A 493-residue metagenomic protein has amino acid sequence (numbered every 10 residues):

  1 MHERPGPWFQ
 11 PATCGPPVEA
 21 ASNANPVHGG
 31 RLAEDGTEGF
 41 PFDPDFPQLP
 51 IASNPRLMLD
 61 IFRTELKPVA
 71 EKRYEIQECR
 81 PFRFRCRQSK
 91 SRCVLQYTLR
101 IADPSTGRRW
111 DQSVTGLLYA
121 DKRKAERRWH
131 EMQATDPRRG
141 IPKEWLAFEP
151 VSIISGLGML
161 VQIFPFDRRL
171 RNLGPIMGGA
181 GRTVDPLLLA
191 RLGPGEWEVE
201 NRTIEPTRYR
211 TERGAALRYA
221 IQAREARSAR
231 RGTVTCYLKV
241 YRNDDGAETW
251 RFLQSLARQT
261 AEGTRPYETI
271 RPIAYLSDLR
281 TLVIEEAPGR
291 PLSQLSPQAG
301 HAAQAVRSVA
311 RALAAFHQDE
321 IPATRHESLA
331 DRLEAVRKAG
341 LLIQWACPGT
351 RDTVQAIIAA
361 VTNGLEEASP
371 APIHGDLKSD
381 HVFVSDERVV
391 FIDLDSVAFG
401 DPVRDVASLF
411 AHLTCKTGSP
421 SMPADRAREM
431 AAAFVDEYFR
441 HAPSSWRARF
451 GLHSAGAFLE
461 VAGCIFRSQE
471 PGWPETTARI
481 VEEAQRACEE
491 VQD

Functional and structural regions predicted by a protein language model:
H2-A261, P266-Y275, L279-R280, I284-E285 (+5 more regions): Phosphate/pyrophosphate-binding loops and the adjoining catalytic core of nucleotide-dependent enzymes
M58, F62-R63, G179-P206, T260-G263 (+2 more regions): An alpha-helical support segment within catalytic cores of ATP-dependent transferases
E149, R265-T281, E286, L295-D352 (+3 more regions): A cross-family kinase active-site recognition segment
V240-D244, P297-Q304, W345, E367-S369 (+4 more regions): Short, contiguous acidic/charged loop-to-helix segments that flank catalytic cores in large enzymes
A257, H317-E320, F410, T414-T417: Protein kinase-like catalytic domain
L377: Hydrophobic HxD+1 residue recognition
D380-H412: Catalytic activation segment of kinase domains across protein kinase-like and atypical kinase folds
D405-A442, G456-W473: Active-site activation/catalytic loop segments of kinase-like enzymes and analogous catalytic loops in related
